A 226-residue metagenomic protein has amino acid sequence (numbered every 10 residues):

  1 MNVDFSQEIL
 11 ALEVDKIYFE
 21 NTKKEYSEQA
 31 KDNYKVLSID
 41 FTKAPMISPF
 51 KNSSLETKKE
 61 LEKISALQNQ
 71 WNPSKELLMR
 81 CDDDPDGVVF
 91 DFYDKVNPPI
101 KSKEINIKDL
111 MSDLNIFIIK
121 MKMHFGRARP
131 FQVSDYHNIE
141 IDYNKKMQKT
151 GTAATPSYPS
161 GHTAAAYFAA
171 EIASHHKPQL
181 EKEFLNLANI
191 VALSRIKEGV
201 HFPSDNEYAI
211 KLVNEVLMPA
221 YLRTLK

Functional and structural regions predicted by a protein language model:
N2-H201, K211, E215-T224: Hydrophobic alpha-helical bundle signature of multipass membrane enzymes
Y208: Short, active-site-adjacent segments that bind or coordinate small-molecule cofactors and metal centers
